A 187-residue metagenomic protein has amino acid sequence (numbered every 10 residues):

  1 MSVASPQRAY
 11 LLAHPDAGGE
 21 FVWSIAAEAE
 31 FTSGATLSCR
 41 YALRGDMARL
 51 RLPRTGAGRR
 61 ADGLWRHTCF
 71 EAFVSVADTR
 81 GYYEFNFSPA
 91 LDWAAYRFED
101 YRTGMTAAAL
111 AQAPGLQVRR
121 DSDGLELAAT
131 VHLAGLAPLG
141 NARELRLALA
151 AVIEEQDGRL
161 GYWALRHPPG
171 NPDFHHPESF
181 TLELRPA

Functional and structural regions predicted by a protein language model:
M1-R54, R166-A187: Order/disorder boundary and secretion-linked terminal/linker segments
S2-S5, A61-T68, V76-Y82, G140-A187: Acidic/polar low-complexity flexible segments
V22-A27, T55-G56, A111-R119: Short structured motifs
I25-A27, L37-C39, F70, L127-A129 (+1 more regions): Hydrophobic residues positioned within well-ordered beta-strands of beta-sheet architectures
A29-S33, L43-M47, V76, L91 (+2 more regions): Beta-strand elements of well-folded, non-transmembrane domains
E30-S33, R59-G63, R120: Short, solvent-exposed beta-strand/turn "edge" segments of beta-rich domains on protein surfaces
R59-A113: Extracellular/luminal beta-rich ligand-recognition and adhesion surfaces characterized by aromatic-Gly/Pro-enriched
R120-A137: Localized edge beta-strand/strand-to-loop motifs within extracellular or lumenal beta-rich domains
